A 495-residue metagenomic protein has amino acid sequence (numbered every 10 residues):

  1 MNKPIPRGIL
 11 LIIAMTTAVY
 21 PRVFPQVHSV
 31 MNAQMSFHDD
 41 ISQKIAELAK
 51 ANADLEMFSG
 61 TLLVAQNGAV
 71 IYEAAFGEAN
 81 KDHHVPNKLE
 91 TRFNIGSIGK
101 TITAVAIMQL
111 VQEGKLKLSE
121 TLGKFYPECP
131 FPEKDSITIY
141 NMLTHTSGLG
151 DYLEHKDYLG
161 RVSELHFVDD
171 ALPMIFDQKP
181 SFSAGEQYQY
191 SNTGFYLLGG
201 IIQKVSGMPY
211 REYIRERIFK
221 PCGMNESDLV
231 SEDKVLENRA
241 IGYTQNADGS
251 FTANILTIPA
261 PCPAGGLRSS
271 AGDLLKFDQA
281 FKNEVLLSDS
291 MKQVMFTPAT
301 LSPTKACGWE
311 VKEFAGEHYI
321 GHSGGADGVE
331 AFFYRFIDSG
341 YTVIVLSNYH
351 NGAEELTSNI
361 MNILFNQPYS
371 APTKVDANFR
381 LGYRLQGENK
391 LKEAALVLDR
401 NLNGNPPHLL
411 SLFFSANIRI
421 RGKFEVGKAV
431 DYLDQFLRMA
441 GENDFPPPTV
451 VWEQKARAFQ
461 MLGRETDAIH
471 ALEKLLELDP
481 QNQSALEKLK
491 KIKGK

Functional and structural regions predicted by a protein language model:
M35-I95, K117, D177, T252 (+1 more regions): Short, conserved catalytic-motif segment at the N-terminal edge
K44, A53-T61, H83-T144, F182-T193 (+2 more regions): Short active-site loop at a secondary-structure junction that contains or immediately precedes the catalytic residue(s)
N80, E133-D327: Short, surface-exposed loop or secondary-structure junction motifs that flank catalytic or metal-binding residues
A315-H318, Y349-L396: Short, gly/Ser/Thr-rich active-site loops of penicillin-recognizing serine hydrolases
Y383, N417-I418, R457, K491: Residue-level recognition of tetratricopeptide repeat
E388, G422-K423, L462: Structural motif corresponding to the intra-repeat A-B loop/turn of tetratricopeptide repeats
